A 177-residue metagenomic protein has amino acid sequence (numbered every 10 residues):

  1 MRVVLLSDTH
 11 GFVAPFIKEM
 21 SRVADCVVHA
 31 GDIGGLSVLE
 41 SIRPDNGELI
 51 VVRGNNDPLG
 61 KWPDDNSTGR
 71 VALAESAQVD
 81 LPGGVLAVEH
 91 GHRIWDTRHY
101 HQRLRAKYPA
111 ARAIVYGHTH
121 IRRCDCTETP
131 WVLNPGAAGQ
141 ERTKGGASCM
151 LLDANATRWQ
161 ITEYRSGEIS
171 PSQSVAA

Functional and structural regions predicted by a protein language model:
M1-L49, D64-E75, G83, G145-S148 (+1 more regions): N-terminal active-site segment of His-dependent metallophosphoesterases
L5-S7, C26-D32, I50-N55, V88-H90 (+2 more regions): Active-site neighborhood of phospho(di)ester-bond hydrolases with catalytic His/Asp-centered motifs
G11, G35, R93, I121 (+1 more regions): Short active-site segment of divalent metal-dependent hydrolases/proteases that encodes the spacing between
F12-E19, V88-Y108: Pre-active-site segment of Zn-dependent metallo-hydrolases
S37, I42, L59-P63, A87 (+3 more regions): Short acidic/glycine-rich loop or secondary-structure boundary segments that cap or lie
E48-I50, D96-T162: Conserved beta-sheet core of the metallophosphoesterase superfamily
I50-G54, P58-T97: Helix-adjacent hinge/juxtasegments
D153-A177: Charged phosphate-binding loop/patch that engages nucleotide di/tri-phosphates or the phosphate backbone of nucleic
